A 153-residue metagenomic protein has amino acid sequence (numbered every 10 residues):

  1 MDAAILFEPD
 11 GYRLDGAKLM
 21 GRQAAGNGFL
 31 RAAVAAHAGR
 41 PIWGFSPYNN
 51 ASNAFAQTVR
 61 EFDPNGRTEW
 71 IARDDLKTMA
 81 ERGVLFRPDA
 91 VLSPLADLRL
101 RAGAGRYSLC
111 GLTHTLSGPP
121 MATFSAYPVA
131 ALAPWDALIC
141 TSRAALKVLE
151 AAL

Functional and structural regions predicted by a protein language model:
M1-R82: N-terminal pre-catalytic "stem/leader" segment of glycosyltransferase-like enzymes
G26-L30, S117, R143-L146: Short, hydrophobic/amphipathic alpha-helical packing segments that form internal helix faces or helix-helix interfaces
I42-W43, L109, L138: Hydrophobic/aromatic residues located in beta-strands of well-ordered beta-sheets within soluble catalytic
P47-L132: Extended catalytic core of nucleotide-activated donor transferases of GT-like folds
M121-L153: A short, active-site helix/loop in glycosyltransferases that binds the activated sugar's phosphate group
